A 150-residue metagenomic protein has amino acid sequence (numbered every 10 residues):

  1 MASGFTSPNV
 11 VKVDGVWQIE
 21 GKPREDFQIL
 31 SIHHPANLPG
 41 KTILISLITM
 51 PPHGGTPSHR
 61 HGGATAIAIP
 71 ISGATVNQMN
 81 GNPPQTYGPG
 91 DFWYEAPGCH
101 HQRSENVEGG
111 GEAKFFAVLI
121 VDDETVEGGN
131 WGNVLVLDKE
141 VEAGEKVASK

Functional and structural regions predicted by a protein language model:
M1-L44, P84-T86, G129-K150: A short, N-terminal "cap"/entry segment at the start of jelly-roll beta-barrel domains of the cupin/DSBH fold
N37-K41, H53-I69: A short beta-loop-beta micro-motif enriched in histidine and acidic residues
I45-T49: Short proline/glycine- and basic residue-enriched helix-capping loop/turn segments at helix->loop/beta transitions
M50-P51, G81-C99: Short acidic-glycine-tyrosine-enriched beta hairpin
S58, N77-Q78, E95-A96, H101-G109: Short beta-strand His + acidic residue motifs that chelate non-heme Fe in jelly-roll/DSBH and cupin folds
H61-N82, D91: Glycine- and acidic-residue-biased ligand/ion/polar-headgroup-sensing regions
A68, Y94-E95, F115-L119: Active-site scaffold segments
G109-V126: A short hydrophobic beta-strand segment most commonly corresponding to one strand of the jelly-roll/cupin
